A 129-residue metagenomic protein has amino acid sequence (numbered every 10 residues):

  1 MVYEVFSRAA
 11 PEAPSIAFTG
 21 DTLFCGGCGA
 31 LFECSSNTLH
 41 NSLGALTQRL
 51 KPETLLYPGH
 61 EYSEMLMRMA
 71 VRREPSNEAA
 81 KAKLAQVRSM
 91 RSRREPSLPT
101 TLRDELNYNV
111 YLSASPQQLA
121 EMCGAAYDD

Functional and structural regions predicted by a protein language model:
M1-E74: Catalytic core of the metallo-beta-lactamase
N41-L55, Y62-D129: Accessory terminal helices/loops
